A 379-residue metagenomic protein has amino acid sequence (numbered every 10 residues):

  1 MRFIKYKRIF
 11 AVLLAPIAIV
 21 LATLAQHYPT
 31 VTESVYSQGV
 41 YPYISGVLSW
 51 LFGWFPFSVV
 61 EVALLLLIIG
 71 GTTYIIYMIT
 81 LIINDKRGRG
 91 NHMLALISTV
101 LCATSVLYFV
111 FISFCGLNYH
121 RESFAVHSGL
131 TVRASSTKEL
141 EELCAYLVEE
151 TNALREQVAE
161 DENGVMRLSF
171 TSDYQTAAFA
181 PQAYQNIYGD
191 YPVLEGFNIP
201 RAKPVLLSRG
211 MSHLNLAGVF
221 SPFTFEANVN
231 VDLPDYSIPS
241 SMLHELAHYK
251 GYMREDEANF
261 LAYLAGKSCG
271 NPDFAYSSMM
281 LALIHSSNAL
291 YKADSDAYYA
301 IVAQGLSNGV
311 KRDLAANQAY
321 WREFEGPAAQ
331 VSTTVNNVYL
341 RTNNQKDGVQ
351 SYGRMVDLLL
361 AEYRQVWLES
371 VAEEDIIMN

Functional and structural regions predicted by a protein language model:
M1-L13: N-terminal membrane topogenic signal
A18-L81: Membrane-embedded alpha-helical segments of integral membrane proteins
P56, I238-N259, Y263-L264: Active-site recognition of the HExxH zinc-binding catalytic motif
G71-I76, G90-A125: Transmembrane alpha-helices and immediately adjacent membrane-cytoplasm interface residues in multi-pass integral
G116-N186, M211: Membrane-interface segments at or immediately adjacent to transmembrane helices that form the boundary between
K138-L143, M253-Y298: Post-HExxH zinc-binding segment in Zn-dependent metallohydrolases
A159-V231, D235: Auxiliary, metal-adjacent structural segments of Zn-dependent hydrolase domains
N308-N379: Pan-zinc metallopeptidase signature
